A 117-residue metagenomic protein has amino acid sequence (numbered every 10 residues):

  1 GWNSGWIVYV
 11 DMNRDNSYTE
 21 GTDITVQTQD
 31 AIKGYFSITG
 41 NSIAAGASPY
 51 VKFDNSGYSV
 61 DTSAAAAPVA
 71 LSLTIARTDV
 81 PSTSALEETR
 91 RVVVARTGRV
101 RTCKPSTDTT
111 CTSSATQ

Functional and structural regions predicted by a protein language model:
G1-Q117: N-terminal helix-rich module
